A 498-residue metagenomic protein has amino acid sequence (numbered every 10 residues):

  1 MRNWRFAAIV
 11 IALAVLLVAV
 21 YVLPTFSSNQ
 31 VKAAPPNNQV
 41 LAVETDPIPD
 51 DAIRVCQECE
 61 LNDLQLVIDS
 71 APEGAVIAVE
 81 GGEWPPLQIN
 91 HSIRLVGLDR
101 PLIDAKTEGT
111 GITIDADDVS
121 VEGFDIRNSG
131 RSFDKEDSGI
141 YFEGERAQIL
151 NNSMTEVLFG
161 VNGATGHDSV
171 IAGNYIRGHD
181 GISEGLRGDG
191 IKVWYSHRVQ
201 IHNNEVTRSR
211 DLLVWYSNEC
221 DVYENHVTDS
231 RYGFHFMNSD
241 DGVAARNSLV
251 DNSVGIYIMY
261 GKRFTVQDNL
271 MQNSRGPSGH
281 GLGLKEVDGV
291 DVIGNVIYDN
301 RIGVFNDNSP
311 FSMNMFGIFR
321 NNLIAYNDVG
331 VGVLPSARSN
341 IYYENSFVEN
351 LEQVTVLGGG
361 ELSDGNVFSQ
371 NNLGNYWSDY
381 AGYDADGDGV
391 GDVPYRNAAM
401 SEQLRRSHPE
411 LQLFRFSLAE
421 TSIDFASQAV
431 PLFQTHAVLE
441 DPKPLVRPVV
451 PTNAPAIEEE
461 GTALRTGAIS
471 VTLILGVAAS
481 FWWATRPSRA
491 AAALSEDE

Functional and structural regions predicted by a protein language model:
M1-A12, L464-G467: N-terminal Sec-pathway targeting helices
I9-Y21, T472-A479: Hydrophobic membrane-insertion alpha-helices, especially the h-region of bacterial N-terminal signal peptides
S28, N38-A42, P277-G281, F305-S309 (+2 more regions): Functionally critical loop-and-helix segments that line ligand-binding/catalytic clefts of soluble enzyme domains
V43-P86: Acidic Gly/Asp/Thr-rich repetitive segments characteristic of extracellular carbohydrate-active and adhesion proteins
Q65, D69, E83-V96, I103-A147 (+1 more regions): Extracellular beta-strand-rich solenoid/capping regions of secreted or surface-exposed proteins that bind or remodel
A105-T113, F133-Y141, E156-G163, S183-W194 (+7 more regions): Extracellular beta-strand/beta-solenoid scaffold signature
T113-G123, G139-L150, G163, H167-A172 (+8 more regions): Surface-exposed loop/turn motifs in large extracellular/passenger domains
